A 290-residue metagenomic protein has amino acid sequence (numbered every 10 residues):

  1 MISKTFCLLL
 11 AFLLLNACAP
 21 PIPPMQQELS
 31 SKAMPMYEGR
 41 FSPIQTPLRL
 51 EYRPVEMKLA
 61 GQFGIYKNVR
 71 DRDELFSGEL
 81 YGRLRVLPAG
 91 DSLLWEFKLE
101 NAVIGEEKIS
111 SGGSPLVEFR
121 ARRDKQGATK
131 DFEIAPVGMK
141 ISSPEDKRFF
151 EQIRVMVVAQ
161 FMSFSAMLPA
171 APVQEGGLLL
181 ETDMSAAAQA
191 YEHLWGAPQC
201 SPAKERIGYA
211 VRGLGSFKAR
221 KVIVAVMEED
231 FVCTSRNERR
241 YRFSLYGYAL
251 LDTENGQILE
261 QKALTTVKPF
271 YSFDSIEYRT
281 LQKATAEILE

Functional and structural regions predicted by a protein language model:
S3-L9: Sec-dependent signal peptide recognition, specifically the positively charged N-region followed immediately by
L8, A19-P20: Short, low-structural-confidence N-terminal segments
A11-L13: Short, linear, compositionally biased motifs with a strong N-terminal bias
L15-A17: C-terminal motif of bacterial Sec signal peptides marking the signal peptidase cleavage site
I22-E290: Signature of exported/secreted
